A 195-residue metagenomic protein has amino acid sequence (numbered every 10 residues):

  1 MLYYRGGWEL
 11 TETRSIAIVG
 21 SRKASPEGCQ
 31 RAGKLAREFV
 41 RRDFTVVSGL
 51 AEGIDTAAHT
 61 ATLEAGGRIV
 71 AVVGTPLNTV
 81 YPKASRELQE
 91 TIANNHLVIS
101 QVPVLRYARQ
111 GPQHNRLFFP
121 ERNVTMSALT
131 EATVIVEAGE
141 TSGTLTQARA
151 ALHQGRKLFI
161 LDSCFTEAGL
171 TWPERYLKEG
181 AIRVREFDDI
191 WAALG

Functional and structural regions predicted by a protein language model:
M1-G195: Glycine-biased, small-residue-rich flexible motifs in mid-sequence functional cores and linkers
